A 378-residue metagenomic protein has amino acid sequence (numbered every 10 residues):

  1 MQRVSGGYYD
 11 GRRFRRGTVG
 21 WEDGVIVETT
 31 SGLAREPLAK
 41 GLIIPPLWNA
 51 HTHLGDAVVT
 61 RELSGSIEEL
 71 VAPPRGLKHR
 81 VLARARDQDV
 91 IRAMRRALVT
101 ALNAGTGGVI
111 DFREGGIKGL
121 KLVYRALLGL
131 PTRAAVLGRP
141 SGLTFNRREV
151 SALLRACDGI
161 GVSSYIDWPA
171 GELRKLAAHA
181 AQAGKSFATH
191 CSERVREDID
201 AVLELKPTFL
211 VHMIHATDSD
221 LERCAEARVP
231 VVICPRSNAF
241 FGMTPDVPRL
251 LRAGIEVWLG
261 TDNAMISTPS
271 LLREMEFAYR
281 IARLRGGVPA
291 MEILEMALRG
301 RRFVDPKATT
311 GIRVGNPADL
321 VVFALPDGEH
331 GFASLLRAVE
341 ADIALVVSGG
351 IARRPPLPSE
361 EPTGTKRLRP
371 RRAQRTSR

Functional and structural regions predicted by a protein language model:
M1-L33, R375: N-terminal metal-binding scaffold of metallo-dependent hydrolase/deaminase domains
M1-S5, T30-P73, R367-L368: Replace "His-x-His-based motif
G6, G24, K40, H51 (+7 more regions): Divalent metal-coordination and catalytic microenvironments
A57-R92, P131, L154, V195 (+3 more regions): Active-site gating loops and adjacent loop-to-helix segments of metal-dependent hydrolytic enzymes
L82-C157, S163-G171: Active-site loop-helix segments enriched in His/Asp/Glu that coordinate and activate a nucleophilic water at divalent
L143-N146, L154-M265: Active-site core of metal-dependent hydrolases
E204-L205, V247-P326, A338, A344: His/Asp/Glu-enriched, well-ordered alpha-helical/loop segment that forms or immediately abuts the divalent-metal
V314-R378: C-terminal cap of metal-dependent C-N hydrolases
